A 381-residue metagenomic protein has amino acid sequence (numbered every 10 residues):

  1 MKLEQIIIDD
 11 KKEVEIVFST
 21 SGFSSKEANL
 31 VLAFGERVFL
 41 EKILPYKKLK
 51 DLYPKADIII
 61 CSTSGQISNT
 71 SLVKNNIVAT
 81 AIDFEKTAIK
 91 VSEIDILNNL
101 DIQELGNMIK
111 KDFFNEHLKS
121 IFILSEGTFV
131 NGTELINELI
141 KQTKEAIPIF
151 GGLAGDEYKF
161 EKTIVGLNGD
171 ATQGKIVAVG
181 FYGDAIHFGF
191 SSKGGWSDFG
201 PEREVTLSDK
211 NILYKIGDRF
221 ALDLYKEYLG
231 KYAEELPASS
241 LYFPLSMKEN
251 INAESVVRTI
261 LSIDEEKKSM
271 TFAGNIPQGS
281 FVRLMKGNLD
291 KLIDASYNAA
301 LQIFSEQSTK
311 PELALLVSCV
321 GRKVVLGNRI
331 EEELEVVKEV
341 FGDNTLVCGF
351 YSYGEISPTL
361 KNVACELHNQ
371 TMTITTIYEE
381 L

Functional and structural regions predicted by a protein language model:
M1-L52, A56-D57, C61-G327, E331-V340 (+1 more regions): Small-residue-enriched flexible segments
D343: ATP-binding catalytic core of ATPases
